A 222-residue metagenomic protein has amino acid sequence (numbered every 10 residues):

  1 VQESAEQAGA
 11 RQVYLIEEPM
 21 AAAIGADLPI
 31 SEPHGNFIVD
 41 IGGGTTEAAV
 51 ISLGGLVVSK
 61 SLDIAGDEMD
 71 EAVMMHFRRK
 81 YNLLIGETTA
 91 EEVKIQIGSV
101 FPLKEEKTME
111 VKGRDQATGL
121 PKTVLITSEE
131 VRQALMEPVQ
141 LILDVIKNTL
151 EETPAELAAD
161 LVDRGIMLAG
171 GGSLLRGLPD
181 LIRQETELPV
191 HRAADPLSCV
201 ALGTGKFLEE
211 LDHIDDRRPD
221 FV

Functional and structural regions predicted by a protein language model:
V1-I41, A49-M167, S173-V222: Nucleotide/phosphate-binding catalytic cleft detector across ATP-hydrolyzing and phosphate-transferring enzymes
